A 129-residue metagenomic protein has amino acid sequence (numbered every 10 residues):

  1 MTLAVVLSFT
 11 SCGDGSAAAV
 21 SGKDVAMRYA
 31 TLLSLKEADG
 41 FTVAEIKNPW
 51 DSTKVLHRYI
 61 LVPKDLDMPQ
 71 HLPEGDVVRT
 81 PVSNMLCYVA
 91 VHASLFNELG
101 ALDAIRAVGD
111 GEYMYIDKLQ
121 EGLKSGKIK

Functional and structural regions predicted by a protein language model:
M1-L3: Sec-dependent N-terminal signal peptides
L7-S11: C-terminal motif of bacterial Sec signal peptides marking the signal peptidase cleavage site
C12-A19: Bacterial lipoprotein signal-peptidase II cleavage site
V20-K36: Post-signal peptide N-terminal segment of mature Sec-exported envelope proteins
T42-E45, W50-K129: A short, structured surface patch at a secondary-structure boundary
